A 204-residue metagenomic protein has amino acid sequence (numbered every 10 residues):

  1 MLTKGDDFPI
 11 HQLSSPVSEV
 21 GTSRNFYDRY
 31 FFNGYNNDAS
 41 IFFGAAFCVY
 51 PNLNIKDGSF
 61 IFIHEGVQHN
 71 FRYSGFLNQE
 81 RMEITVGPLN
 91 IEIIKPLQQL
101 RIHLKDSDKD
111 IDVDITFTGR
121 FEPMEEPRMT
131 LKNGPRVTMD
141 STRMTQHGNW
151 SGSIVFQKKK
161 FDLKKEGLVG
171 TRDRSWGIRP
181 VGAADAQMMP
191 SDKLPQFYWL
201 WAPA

Functional and structural regions predicted by a protein language model:
M1-A204: Structured soluble/peripheral alpha/beta segments that form catalytic or ligand/cofactor-binding pockets
